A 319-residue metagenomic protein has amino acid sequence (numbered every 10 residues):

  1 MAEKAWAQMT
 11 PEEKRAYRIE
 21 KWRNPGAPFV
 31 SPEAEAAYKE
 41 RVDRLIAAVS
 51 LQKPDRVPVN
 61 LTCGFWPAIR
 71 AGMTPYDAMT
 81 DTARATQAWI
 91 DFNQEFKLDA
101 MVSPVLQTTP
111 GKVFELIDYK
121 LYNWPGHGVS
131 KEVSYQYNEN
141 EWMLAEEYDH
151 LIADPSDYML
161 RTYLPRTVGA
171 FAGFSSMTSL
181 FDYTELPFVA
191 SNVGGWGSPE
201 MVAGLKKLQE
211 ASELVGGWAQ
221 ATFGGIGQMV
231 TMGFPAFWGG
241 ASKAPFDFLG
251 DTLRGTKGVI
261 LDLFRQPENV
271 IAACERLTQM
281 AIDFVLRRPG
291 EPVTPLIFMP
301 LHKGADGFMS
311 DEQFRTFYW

Functional and structural regions predicted by a protein language model:
M1-W319: Catalytic cores of TIM-barrel enzymes
